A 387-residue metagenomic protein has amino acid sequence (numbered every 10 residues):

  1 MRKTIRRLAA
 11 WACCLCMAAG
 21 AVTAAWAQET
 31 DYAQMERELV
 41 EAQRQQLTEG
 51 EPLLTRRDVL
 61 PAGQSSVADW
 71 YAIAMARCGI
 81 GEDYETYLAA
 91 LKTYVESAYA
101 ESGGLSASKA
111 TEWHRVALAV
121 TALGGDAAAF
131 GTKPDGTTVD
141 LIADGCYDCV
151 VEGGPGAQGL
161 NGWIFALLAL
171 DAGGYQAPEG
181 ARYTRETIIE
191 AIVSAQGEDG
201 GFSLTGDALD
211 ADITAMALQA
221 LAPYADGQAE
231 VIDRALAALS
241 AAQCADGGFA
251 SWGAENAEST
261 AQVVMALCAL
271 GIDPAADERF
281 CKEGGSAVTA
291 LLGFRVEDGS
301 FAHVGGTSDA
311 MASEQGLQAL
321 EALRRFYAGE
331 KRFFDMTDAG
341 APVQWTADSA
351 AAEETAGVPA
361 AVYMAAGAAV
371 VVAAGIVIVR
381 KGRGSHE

Functional and structural regions predicted by a protein language model:
M1-A12: Bacterial N-terminal signal peptides that target proteins for export
W11-G20: Bacterial N-terminal signal peptides
A19-Q34, A352-A360, R380-R383: Sec-dependent signal peptide cleavage junction
Y32-L54, D83-S106, T132-G156, R182-G201 (+3 more regions): Long, well-ordered core segments of solenoidal/helical folds
L54-D83, G104-A129, E152-R185, G197-R234 (+3 more regions): An alpha-helical repeat/solenoid feature that recognizes helix-turn-helix modules
Y327-V358: C-terminal low-complexity, Ser/Thr- and acidic/Pro-rich disordered "stalk" regions positioned immediately N-terminal
A361-V371: Single-pass type I membrane protein transmembrane segment
A369-E387: C-terminal membrane-anchoring or membrane-association module
